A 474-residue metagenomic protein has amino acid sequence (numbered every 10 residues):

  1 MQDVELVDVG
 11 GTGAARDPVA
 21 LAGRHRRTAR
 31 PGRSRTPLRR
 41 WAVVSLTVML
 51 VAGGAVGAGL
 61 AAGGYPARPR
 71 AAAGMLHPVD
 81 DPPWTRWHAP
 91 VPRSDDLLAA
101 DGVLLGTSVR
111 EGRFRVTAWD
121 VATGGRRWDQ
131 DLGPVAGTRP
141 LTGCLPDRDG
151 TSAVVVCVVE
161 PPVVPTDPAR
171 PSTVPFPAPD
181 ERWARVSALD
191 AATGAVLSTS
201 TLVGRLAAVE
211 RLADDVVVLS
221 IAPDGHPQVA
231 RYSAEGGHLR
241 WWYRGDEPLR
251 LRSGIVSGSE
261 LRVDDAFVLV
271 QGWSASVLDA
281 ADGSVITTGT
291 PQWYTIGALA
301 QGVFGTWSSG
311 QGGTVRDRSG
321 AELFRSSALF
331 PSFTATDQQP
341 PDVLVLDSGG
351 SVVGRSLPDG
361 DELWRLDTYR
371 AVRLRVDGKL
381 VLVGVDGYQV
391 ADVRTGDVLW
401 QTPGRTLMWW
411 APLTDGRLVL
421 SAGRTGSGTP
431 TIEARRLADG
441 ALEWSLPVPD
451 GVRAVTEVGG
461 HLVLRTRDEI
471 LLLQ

Functional and structural regions predicted by a protein language model:
Q2-Q474: Secretory-pathway ectodomains
